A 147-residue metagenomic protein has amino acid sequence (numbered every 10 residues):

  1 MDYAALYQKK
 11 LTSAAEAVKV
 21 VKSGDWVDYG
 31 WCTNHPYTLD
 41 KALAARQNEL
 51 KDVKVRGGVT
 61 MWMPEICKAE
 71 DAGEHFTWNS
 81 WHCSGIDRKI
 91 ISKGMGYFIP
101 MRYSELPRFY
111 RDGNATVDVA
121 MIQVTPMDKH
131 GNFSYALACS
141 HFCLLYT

Functional and structural regions predicted by a protein language model:
M1-L145: Conserved alpha/beta enzyme-core scaffold
